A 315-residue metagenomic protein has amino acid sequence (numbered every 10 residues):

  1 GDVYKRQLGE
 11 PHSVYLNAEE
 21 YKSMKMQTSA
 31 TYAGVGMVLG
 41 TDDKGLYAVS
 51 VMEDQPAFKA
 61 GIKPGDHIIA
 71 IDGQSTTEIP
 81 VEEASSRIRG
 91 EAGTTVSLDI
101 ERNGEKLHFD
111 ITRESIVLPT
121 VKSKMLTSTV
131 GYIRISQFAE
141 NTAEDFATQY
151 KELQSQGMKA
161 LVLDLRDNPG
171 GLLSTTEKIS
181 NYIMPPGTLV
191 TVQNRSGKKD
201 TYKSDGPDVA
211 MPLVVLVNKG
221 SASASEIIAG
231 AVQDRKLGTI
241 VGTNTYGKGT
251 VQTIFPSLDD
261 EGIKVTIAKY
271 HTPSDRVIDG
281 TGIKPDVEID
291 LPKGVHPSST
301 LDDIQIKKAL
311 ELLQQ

Functional and structural regions predicted by a protein language model:
G1-Y4: Short, small-residue-biased leader/transition segments that mark boundaries at the very start of proteins
E10-Y47, D110: PDZ/PDZ-like peptide-tail recognition elements
M37, E53, G73: Short, conserved catalytic or interaction motifs in soluble domains
Y47-S50, F58-P64, I69-S75, P80-K248 (+1 more regions): Cleft-lining beta-strand/loop regions that shape enzyme active-site pockets
D259, K264-A268: Short acidic, Pro/Gly- and aromatic-enriched capping/linker segments at domain boundaries
T272: Short, acidic, Ser/Thr-enriched surface-loop or helix-capping motifs
I278, P297-T300, I304-Q315: Conserved functional hotspot residues or short segments at active or partner-binding sites across diverse domains
